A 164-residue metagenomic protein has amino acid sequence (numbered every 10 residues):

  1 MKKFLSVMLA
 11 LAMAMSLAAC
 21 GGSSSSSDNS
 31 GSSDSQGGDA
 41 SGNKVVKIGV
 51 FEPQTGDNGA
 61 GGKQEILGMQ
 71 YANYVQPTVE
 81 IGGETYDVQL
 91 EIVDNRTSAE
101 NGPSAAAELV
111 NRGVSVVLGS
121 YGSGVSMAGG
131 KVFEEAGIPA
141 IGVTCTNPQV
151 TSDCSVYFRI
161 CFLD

Functional and structural regions predicted by a protein language model:
M1-K47, I81-G82, N111: Short, low-complexity disordered leader/linker segments with a strong preference for bacterial N-terminal type II
A40-S41, I66-L90: Signal peptide-proximal N-terminal region of secreted/periplasmic/extracellular or secretory-lumen proteins
G42, G49-Q70, V93-A99, Y121-G124: Extracytoplasmic "Venus flytrap"
N43-V45, T85-V88, R112, E135 (+1 more regions): Extracytoplasmic
Q70, Y74-T78, A107-S115, K131-I138: Sec-exported extracytoplasmic/periplasmic mature domains
I92, R96-S115: Short, well-structured alpha-helical segments in soluble
V114-D164: Extracytoplasmic ligand/sensor domains, especially the bilobed periplasmic-binding protein
